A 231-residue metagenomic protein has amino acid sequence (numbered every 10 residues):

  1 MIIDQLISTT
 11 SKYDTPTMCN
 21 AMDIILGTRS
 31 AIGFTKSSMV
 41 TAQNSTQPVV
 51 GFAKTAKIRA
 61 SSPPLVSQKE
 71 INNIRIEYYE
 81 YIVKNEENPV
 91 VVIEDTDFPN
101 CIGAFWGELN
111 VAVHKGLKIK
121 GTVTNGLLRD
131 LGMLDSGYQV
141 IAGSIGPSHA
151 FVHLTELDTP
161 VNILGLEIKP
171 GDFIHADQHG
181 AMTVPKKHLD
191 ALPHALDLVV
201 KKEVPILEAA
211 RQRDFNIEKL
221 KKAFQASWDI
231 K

Functional and structural regions predicted by a protein language model:
M1-P170, V184-K231: Feature captures the catalytic cores and cofactor-binding loops of soluble hydro-lyases/lyases that act on carboxylate
G180-M182: Channel- or pocket-lining gating/hinge segments that regulate access to a cavity or pore
